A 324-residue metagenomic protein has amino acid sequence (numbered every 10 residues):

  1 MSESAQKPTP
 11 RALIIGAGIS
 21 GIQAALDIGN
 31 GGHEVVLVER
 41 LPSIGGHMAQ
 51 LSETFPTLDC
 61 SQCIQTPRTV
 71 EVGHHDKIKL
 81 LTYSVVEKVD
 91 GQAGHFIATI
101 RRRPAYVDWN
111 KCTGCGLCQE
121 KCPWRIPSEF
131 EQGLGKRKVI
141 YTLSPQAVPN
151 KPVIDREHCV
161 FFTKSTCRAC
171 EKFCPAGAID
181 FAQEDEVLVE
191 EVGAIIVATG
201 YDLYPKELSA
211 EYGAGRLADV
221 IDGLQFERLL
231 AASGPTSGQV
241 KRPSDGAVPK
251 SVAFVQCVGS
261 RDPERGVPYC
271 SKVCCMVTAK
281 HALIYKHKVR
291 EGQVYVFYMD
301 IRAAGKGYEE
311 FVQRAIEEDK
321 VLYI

Functional and structural regions predicted by a protein language model:
S2-I44, R103-V189, G200-G305: Rossmann-like dinucleotide/flavin-binding elements
M48-R102, K172, I301-I324: N-terminal Rossmann-like dinucleotide/flavin-binding domain of flavoprotein oxidoreductases that bind FAD/FMN
V192: Active-site acidic short loop of glycosyltransferases
